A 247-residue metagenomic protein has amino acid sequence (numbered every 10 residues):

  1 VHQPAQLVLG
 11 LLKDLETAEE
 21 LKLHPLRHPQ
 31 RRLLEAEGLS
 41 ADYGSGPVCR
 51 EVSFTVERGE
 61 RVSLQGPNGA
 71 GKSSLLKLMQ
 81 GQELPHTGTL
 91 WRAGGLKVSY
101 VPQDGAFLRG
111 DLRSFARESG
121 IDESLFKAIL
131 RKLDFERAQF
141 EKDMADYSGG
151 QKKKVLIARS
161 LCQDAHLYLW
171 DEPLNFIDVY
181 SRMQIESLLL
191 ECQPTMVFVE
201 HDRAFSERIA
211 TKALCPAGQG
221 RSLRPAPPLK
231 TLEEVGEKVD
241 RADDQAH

Functional and structural regions predicted by a protein language model:
V1-E19: ABC transporter TMD-NBD coupling linker
Q3-Q6, H28-H247: ABC ATP-binding cassette signature C-motif
A18, L23, A36-G38: Conserved catalytic Walker-motif region of ABC-type ATPase nucleotide-binding domains
